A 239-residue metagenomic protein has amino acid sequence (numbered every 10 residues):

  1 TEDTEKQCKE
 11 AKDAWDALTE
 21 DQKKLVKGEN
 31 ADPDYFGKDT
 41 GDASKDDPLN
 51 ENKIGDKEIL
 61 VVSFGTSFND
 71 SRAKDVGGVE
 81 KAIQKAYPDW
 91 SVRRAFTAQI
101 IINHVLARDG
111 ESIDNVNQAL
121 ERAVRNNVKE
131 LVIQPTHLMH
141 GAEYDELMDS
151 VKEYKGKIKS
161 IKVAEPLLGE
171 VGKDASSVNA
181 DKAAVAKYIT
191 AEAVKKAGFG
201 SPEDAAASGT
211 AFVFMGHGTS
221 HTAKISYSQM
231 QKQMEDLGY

Functional and structural regions predicted by a protein language model:
T1-T40: Beta-rich interaction/scaffold domains
D34-Y239: Active-site-proximal alpha-helix that buttresses catalytic centers in soluble enzyme cores
